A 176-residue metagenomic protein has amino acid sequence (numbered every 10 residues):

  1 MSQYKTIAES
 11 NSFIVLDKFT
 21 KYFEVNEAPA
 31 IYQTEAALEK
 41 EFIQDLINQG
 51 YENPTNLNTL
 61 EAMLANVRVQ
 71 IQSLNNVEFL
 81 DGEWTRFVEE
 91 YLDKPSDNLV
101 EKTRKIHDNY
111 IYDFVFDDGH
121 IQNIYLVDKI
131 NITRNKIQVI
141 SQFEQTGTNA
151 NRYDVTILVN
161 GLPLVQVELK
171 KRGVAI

Functional and structural regions predicted by a protein language model:
M1-I176: An alpha-helical interface "stripe"
